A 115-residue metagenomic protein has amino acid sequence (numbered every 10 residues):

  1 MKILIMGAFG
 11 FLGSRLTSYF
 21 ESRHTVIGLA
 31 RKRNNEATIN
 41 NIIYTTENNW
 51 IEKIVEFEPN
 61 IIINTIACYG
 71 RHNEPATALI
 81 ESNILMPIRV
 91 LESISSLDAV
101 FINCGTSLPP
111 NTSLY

Functional and structural regions predicted by a protein language model:
K2-R23: N-terminal Rossmann NAD(P)H-binding glycine-rich loop of SDR-like oxidoreductase domains
M6, L29, T65-I66, F101-S107: SDR active-site strand-loop-helix element
S22-I27, R31: A generic structural motif
R31-N49: Rossmann-fold cofactor-recognition segment
T46-S82, P109-N111: NAD(P)H-binding glycine-rich loop region in Rossmannoid oxidoreductase-like domains and their noncatalytic homologs
I88-Y115: Conserved Rossmann-fold NAD(P)-dependent oxidoreductase catalytic core, especially the SDR/UDP-sugar
